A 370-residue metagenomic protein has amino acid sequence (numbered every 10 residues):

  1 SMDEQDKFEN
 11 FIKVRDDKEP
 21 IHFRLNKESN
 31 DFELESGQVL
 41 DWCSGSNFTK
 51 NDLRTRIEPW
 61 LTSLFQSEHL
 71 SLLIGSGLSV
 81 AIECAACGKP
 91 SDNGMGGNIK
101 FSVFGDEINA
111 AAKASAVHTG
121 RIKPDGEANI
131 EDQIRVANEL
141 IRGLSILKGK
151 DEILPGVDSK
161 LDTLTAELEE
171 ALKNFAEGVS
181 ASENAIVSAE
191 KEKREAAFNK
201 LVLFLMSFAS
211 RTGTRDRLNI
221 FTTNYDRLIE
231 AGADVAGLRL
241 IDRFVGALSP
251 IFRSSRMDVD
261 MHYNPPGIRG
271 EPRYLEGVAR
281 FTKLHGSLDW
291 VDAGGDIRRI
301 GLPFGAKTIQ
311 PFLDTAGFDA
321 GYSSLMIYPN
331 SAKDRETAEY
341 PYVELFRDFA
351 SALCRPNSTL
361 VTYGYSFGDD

Functional and structural regions predicted by a protein language model:
S1-L72, G120-I122, E271, A332-D370: SIR2/sirtuin-family catalytic core signature
D3-T49, A86-A176: Extended charged low-complexity segments that act as oligomerization/scaffolding linkers
S46-L64, A196-L205, A209, G213 (+1 more regions): Short linear interaction motifs
E68-G77, T282-K283: Short, hydrophobic/glycine-enriched beta-strand segments
I74, F221-N224, L284-H285, T362-F367: Short His-Asn-centered micro-motif
S79-A81, L228, D289-V291, F367-D369: Short acidic, S/G/P-rich loop/turn micro-motifs used as interaction or catalytic elements
P90, A111-E170, L205-M326: Extended, H/D-rich, highly charged conserved domains that either
E170-N199, L325-Y342: Glycine-rich phosphate-binding "P-loop"
